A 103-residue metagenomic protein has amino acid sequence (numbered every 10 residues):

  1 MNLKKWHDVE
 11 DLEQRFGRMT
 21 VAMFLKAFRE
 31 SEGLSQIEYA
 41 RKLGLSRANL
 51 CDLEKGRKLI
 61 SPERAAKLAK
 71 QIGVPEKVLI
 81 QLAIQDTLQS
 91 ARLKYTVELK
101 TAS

Functional and structural regions predicted by a protein language model:
M1-M23, A27, S31-E32, I72-Q81 (+1 more regions): N-terminal flexible/basic segments that precede or flank functional cores
G17-V21, L45, I60: Alpha-helix N-cap/N′ positions at the starts of helices
L25, Q36, R47, P62-A65: Helix-turn-helix DNA-binding elements, focusing on the entry/boundary residues of the two helices that contact DNA
R29, A40, A69: The alpha-helix within a helix-turn-helix
E30, G44, K55-R57, I84: Residue-level detection of the helix-turn-helix DNA-binding "recognition helix"
G33-D52: Short alpha-helical DNA-recognition segment
A48, L59, L88: Short Asp/Glu-rich motifs
R57-K70: Short, basic-rich loop-to-helix N-cap that marks the start of a DNA-contacting helix
